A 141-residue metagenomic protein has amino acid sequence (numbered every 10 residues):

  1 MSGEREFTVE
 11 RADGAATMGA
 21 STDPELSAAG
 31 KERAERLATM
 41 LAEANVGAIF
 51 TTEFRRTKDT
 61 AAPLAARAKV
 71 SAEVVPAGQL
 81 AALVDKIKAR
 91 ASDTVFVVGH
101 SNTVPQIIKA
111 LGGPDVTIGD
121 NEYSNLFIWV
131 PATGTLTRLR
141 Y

Functional and structural regions predicted by a protein language model:
M1-A91, V104-Q106, A110-P131, T135-Y141: Active-site-proximal alpha-helix that buttresses catalytic centers in soluble enzyme cores
R90-G99: Generic beta-sheet signal
